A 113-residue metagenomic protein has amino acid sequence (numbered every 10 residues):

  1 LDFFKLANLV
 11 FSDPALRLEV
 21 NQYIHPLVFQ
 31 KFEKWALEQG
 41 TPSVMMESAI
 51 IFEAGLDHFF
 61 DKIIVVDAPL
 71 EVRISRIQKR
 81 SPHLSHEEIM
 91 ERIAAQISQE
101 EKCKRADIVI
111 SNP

Functional and structural regions predicted by a protein language model:
L1-P42: ATP-dependent small-molecule kinase phosphotransfer cores that center on conserved nucleotide phosphate-binding segments
F3-A7, R17, F29, L70-I74 (+2 more regions): A general structural signal for well-ordered alpha-helical segments in protein cores
L9, Y23, R76-R80, R92: Amphipathic alpha-helical segments that mediate coupling or scaffolding at interfaces
A15, L27, I51, E71-V72 (+2 more regions): Short alpha-helical
V20, M45, I64, I89 (+1 more regions): Residue-level signal for inorganic ion chemistry
V28-F32, G40, H58-F59, R80-P113: Small-molecule kinase domains that catalyze NTP-dependent phosphoryl transfer to phosphate-bearing small molecules
Q30-E38, V44-K79: ATP-dependent NMP and nucleoside kinases share a basic, alpha-helical "lid"
